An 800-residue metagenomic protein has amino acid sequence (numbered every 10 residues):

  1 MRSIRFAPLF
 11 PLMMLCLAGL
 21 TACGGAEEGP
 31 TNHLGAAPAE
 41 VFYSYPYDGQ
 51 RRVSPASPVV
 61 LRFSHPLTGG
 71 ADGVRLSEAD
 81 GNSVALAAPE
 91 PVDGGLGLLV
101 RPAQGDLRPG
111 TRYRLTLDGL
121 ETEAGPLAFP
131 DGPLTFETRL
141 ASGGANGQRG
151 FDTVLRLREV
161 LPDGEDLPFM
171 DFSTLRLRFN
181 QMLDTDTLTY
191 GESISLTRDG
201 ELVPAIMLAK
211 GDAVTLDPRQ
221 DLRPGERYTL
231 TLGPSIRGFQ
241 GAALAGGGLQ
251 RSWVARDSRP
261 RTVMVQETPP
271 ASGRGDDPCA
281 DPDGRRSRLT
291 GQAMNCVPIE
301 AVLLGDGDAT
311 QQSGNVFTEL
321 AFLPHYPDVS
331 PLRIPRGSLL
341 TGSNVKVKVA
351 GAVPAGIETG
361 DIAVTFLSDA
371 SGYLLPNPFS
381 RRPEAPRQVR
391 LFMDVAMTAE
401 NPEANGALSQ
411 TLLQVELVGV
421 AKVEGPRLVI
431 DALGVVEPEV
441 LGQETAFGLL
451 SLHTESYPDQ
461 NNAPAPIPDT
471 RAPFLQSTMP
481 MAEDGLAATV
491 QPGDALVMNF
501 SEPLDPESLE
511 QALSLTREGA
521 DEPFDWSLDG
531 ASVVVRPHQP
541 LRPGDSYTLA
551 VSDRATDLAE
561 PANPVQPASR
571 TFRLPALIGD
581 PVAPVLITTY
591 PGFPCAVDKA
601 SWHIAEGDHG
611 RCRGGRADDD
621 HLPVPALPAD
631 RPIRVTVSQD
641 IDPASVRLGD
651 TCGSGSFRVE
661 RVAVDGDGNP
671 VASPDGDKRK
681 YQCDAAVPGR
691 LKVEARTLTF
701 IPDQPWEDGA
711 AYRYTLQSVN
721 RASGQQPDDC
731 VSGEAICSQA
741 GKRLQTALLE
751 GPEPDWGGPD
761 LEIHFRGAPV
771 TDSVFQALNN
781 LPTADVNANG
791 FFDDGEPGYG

Functional and structural regions predicted by a protein language model:
M1-P11: Bacterial N-terminal signal peptides that target proteins for export
G19-A22: C-terminal motif of bacterial Sec signal peptides marking the signal peptidase cleavage site
G24-E78, P109-R114, D118, G125-I194 (+5 more regions): N-terminal non-catalytic regions of secreted/periplasmic and cell-surface proteins
F63, T111-L120, F179, E226-L232 (+6 more regions): Short beta-strand segments enriched for Tyr within beta-sheet-rich domains, predominantly fibronectin type III
G94-R101, K210-L216, I430, D529-V535 (+1 more regions): Aromatic sugar-binding surface patches on proteins that engage polysaccharides or sugar-phosphate polymers
Q104-T111, Q220-E226, Q539-D545, Q704-A710: Surface-exposed, short loops/turns at beta-strand junctions within beta-sandwich domains
L120-L127, I236-A243, A555-A562, A722-L748 (+1 more regions): Short, solvent-exposed loop/turn segments at the edges of extracellular beta-sandwich modules
S258-M479, C595, V774-F791, G795-G800: Extracytosolic secretory-pathway proteins
